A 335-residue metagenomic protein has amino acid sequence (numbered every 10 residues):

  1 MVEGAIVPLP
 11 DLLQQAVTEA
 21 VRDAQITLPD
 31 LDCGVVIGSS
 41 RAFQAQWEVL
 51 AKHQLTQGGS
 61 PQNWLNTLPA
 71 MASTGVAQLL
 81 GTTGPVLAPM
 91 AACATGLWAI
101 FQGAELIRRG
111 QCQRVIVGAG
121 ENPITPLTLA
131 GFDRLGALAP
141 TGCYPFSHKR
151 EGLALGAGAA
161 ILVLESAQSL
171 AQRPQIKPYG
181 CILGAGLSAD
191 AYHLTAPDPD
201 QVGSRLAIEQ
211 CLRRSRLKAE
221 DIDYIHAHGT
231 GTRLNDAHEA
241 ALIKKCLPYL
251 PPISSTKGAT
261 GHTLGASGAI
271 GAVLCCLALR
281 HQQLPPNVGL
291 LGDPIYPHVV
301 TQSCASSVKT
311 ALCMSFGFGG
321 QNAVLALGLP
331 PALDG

Functional and structural regions predicted by a protein language model:
M1-M90, G120-T128, A219-N235: Conserved beta-ketoacyl condensing-enzyme motif
D11-A24, A72, S166, D200-S215 (+1 more regions): Short, well-ordered amphipathic alpha-helical segments that serve as non-catalytic structural scaffolds within diverse
Q14-V17, P69-A72, A77-L80, G84-G118 (+3 more regions): Active-site-proximal alpha-helical scaffold in enzymes
V17, V35, V76, G96 (+8 more regions): Conserved small-residue
A42, N122-Y144, L187-L206, T230-L242 (+2 more regions): Active-site-adjacent elements of ketosynthase-type condensing enzymes
E48-G59, L106-R109, L129-P140, P199-D200 (+2 more regions): A glycine- and small-aliphatic-rich helix-loop capping segment at beta-alpha/alpha-beta transitions that lines
Q57, T83-F101, Y144-G158, L183-P197 (+4 more regions): Cysteine-centered functional microenvironments
G142-S215, Y224, A332-D334: Condensing-enzyme catalytic core mediating Claisen C-C bond formation in acyl metabolism
